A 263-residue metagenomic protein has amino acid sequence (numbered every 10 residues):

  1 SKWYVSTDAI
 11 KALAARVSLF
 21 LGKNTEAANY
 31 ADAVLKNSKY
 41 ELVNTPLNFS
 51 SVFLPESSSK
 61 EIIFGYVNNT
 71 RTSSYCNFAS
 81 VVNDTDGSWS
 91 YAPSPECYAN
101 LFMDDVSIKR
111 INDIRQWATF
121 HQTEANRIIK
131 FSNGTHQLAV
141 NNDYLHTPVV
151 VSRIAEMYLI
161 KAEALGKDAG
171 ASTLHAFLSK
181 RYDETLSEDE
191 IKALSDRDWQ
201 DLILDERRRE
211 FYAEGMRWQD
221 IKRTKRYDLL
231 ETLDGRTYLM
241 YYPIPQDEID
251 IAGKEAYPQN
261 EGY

Functional and structural regions predicted by a protein language model:
S1-V81, W89, V106-Y263: Acidic/polar-rich alpha-helix caps and helix-coil junctions
D84-F102: Short, cationic low-complexity segments
